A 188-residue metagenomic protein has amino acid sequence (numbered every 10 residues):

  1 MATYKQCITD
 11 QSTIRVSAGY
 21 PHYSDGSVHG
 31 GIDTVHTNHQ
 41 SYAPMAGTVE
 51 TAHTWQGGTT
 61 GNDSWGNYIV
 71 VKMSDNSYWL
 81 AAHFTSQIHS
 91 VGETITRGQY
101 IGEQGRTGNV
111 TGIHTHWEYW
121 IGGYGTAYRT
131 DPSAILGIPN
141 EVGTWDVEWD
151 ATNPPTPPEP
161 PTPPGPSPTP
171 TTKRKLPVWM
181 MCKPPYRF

Functional and structural regions predicted by a protein language model:
M1-S12, V35, Q40-S41, Q87-T96 (+1 more regions): Acidic, glycine-rich catalytic/binding loops that coordinate metals and/or anionic ligands
T13-M45, T54: Short glycine/threonine/proline-enriched tight-turn/helix- or strand-capping micro-motif at secondary-structure
V16, Q40-H53, I88-Q104: Short, well-structured beta-strand-loop connectors
G26, N76, Y124-G125: Detector for glycine-centered tight turns/loop "hinges" at secondary-structure junctions
H29, A43-I88, V110-Y119: Zn2+-dependent peptidoglycan hydrolase active-site motif and core
D33, V70, L80, E103 (+1 more regions): Conserved beta-strand positions that form and line the central face of beta-propeller blades
